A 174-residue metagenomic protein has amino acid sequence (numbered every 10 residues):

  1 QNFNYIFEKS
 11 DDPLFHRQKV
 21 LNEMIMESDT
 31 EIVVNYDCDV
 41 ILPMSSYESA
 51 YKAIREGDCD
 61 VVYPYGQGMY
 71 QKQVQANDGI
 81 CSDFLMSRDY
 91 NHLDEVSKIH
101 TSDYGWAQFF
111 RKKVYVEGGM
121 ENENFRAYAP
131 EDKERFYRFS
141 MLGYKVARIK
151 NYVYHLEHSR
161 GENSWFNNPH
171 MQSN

Functional and structural regions predicted by a protein language model:
Q1-D11: Acidic donor-binding segment of Leloir-type glycosyltransferases
D11-E27: Glycine-rich, basic loop-to-helix element that forms the pyrophosphate-binding segment of sugar-nucleotide handling
R17-N22, D39-V40, Y47, D103-Q108 (+2 more regions): Conserved glycosyltransferase catalytic-site signature
S28-E31, M120: Active-site acidic short loop of glycosyltransferases
T30, D58-D60, Y144: Short, high-confidence coil segments that cap the C-terminus of an alpha-helix and link into the following beta-strand
E31-I41: Short beta-strand-to-loop acidic/aromatic patch adjacent to the donor-nucleotide binding site
P43-E123: Conserved catalytic core of nucleotide-sugar-dependent glycosyltransferases
N124-N174: C-terminal catalytic/acceptor-binding lobe
